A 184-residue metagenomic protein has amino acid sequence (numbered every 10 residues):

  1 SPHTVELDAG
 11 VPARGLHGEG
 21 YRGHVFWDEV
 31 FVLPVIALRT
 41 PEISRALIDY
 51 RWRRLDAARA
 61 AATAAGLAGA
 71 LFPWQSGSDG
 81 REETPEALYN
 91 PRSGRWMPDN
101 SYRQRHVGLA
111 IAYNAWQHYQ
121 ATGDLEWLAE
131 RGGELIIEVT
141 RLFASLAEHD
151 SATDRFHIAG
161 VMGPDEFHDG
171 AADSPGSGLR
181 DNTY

Functional and structural regions predicted by a protein language model:
S1-G123: Substrate-binding groove/exosite segments of carbohydrate-active enzymes
E6-P12, T63-A65, W127-R131, E148-A159: Short, glycine/acidic-rich hinge or "gate" loops at secondary-structure transitions that mediate conformational
H17-D28, N100-A110, L128-L135, D154 (+2 more regions): Secondary-structure capping and boundary motifs in well-ordered enzyme cores
R45-I48, A129, I137: Conserved positions within tetratricopeptide repeat
A110, Q117, I136-L146: Structured mid-domain segments that build the active-site/substrate or prosthetic-cofactor binding neighborhood
A115-G133, A147: Inter-helical turn/loop segments and adjacent helix faces that build the functional surface of alpha-helical bundle
L142-Y184: Acidic/histidine-rich catalytic neighborhood
